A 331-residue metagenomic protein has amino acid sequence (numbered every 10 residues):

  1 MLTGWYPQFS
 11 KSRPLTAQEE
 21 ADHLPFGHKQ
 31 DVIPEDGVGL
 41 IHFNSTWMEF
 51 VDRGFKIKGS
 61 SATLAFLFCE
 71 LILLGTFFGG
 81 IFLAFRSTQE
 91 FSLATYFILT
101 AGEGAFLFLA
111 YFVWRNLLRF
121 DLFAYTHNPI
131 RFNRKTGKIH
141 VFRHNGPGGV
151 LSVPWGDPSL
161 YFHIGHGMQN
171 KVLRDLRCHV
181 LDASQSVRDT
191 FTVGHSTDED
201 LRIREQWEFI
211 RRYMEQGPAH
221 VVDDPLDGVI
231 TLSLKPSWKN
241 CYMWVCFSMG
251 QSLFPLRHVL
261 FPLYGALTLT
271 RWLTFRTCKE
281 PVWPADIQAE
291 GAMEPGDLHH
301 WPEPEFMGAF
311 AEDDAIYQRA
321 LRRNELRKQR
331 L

Functional and structural regions predicted by a protein language model:
M1-F43: Short, non-transmembrane cytosolic segments of multipass membrane proteins
L40-G59, R174-C178: Short, hydrophobic/proline-enriched secondary-structure or compact coil segments at domain edges
D52-T126, S237-L331: Alpha-helical transmembrane spans
L122-A124, R143, V150, V172: Short, glycine/acidic-rich beta->alpha junctions
P129, G148-S152, S186-T190: Short, mixed charged/polar active-site loops that provide acid/base catalysis or chelate metal/phosphate cofactors
P129-H144: Membrane-cytosol interface motif
K138-I139, P147-G167: Phosphoinositide-dependent membrane-docking surfaces
S159-I230: A membrane-cytosol interface segment of integral membrane proteins
